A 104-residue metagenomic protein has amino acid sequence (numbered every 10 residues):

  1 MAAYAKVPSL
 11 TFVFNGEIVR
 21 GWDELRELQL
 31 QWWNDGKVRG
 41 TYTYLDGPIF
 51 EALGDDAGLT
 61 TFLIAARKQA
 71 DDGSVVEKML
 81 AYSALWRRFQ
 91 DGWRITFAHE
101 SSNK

Functional and structural regions predicted by a protein language model:
M1-A52, D56, L63, V76-E77: A solvent-exposed, acidic/Ser-Thr-rich amphipathic alpha-helical stretch
Y4-A5, I64-A66, H99-S102: Short beta-strand segments enriched in hydrophobic/aromatic residues within well-folded beta-rich domains
A5, A70, F89: Acidic surface patches and DE-rich sequence motifs
V13, R67-Q69, R87: A generic structural motif
F50-G58, G73-S74, W86-G92: A short, structured loop/turn motif at beta-sheet edges
L59-A65, A81-S83: Beta-strand secondary-structure signal
A66-V76: Short, cysteine-centered beta-strand-loop-beta hairpins and adjacent loop/turn segments enriched in charged/polar
K78-K104: Short beta-strand edge/turn micro-motifs at domain boundaries
